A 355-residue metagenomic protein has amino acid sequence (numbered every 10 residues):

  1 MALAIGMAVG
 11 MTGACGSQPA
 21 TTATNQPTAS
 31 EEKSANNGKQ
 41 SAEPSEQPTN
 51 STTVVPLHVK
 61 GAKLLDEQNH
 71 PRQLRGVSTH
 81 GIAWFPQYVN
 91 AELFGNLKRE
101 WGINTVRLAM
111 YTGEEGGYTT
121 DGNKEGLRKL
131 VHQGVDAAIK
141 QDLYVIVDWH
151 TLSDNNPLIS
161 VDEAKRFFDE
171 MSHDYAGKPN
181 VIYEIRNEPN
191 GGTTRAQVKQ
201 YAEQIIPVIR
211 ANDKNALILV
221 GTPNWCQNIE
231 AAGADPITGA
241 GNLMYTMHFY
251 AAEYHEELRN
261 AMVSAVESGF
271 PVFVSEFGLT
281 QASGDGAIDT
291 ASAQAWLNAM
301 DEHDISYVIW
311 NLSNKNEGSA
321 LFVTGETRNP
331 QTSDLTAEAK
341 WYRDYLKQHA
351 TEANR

Functional and structural regions predicted by a protein language model:
M1-G6: Sec-dependent N-terminal signal peptides
M11-A14: C-terminal motif of bacterial Sec signal peptides marking the signal peptidase cleavage site
G16-Q18: Bacterial signal peptide processing site
A20-T28: Long, compositionally biased low-complexity repeat segments characteristic of intrinsically disordered regions
A29, K33-T105, D121, D344 (+1 more regions): N-terminal carbohydrate-binding accessory modules
P56-L57, G81, P86, Y144 (+5 more regions): Extracellular glycoside hydrolase catalytic/binding regions
S78, T112, W149-S153, N187-P189 (+1 more regions): Short, histidine-centered active-site or binding-site loop motifs used for metal coordination, general acid-base
N90-D154, V161-R166, E170, I206-N212 (+1 more regions): Aromatic-lined substrate-binding rim segments of carbohydrate-active enzymes
